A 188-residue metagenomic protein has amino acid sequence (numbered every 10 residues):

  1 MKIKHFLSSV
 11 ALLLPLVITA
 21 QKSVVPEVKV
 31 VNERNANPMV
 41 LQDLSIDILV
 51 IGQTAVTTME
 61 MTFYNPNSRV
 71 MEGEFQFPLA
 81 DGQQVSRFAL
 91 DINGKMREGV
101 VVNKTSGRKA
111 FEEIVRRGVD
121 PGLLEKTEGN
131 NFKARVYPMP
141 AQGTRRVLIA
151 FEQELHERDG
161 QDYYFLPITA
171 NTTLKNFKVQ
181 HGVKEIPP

Functional and structural regions predicted by a protein language model:
M1-V25: Bacterial Sec-dependent N-terminal signal peptides
A20-P188: Subset of Sec-pathway N-terminal targeting signals
